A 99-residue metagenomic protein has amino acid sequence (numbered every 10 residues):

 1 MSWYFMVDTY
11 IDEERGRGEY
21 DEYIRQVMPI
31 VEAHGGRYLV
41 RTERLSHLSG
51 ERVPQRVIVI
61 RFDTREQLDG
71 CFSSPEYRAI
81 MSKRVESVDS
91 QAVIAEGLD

Functional and structural regions predicted by a protein language model:
M1-Q55, D63-D69, E96-D99: Short S/T/G/P-rich N-terminal loop/turn motif that feeds into the first structured element of a domain
L68-C71, E76-Q91: C-terminal structural segments of small proteins and small subunits
